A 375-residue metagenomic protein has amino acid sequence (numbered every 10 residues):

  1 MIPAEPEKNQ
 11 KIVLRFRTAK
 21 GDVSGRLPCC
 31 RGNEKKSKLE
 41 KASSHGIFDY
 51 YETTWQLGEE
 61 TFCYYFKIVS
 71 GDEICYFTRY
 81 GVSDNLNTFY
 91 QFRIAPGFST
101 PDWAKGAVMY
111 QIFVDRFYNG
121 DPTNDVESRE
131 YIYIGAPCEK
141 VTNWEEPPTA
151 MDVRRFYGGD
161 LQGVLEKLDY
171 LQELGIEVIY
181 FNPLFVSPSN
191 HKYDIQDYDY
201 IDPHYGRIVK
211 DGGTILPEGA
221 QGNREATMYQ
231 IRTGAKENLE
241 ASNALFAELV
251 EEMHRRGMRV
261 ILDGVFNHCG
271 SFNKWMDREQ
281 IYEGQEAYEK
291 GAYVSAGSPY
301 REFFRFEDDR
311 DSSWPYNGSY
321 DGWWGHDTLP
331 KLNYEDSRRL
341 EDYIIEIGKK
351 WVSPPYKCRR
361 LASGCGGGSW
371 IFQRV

Functional and structural regions predicted by a protein language model:
M1-G106, Y110-Q111: Glycan-association/targeting regions that enable binding to alpha-glucans and other polysaccharides
T18-V23, L57-F62, S70-G71, L165-I179 (+1 more regions): Short, solvent-exposed loop/edge-beta patches enriched in aromatic
M109, E283, L361: Active-site regions of oxyanion-processing enzymes, predominantly non-cytosolic
Y110, L262, R359: Active-site flanking residues adjacent to catalytic metal/cofactor-binding acidic residues
I112, P183, S363-C365: Active-site proximal loops enriched in glycine and acidic residues that flank catalytic Cys/His/Asp and coordinate
V114-E177, L184-P354: Substrate-binding/active-site clefts of carbohydrate-active enzymes
I179, R359-L361: Hydrophobic residues within beta-strands of alpha/beta enzymes
G364-F372: Acidic-and-aromatic substrate-binding clefts and catalytic sites of carbohydrate-active enzymes
